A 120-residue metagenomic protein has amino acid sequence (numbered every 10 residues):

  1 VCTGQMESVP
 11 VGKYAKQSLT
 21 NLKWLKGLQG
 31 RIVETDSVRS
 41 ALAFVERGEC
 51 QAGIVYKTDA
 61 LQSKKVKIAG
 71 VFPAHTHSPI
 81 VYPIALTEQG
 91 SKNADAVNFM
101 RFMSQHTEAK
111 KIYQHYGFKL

Functional and structural regions predicted by a protein language model:
V1-L120: Exported/periplasmic ABC-transporter solute-binding proteins
